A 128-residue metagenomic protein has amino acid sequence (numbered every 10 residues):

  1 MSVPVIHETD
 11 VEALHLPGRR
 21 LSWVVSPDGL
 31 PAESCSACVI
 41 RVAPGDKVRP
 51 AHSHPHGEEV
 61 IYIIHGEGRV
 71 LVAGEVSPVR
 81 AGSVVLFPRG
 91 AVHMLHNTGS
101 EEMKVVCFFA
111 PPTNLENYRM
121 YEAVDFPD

Functional and structural regions predicted by a protein language model:
M1-C35, M120-D128: A short, N-terminal "cap"/entry segment at the start of jelly-roll beta-barrel domains of the cupin/DSBH fold
L21-S26, C38-H54: Conserved short histidine dyad/triad with adjacent acidic residue
A37-I40, L86, S100-E116: A short hydrophobic beta-strand segment most commonly corresponding to one strand of the jelly-roll/cupin
V39-A43, S53-V70, F108: Short, conserved beta-strand element in jelly-roll/cupin
P50, V70-L71, F87, H93-G99: Short beta-strand His + acidic residue motifs that chelate non-heme Fe in jelly-roll/DSBH and cupin folds
H56, E75, A91-V92, E101 (+1 more regions): A generic "binding-loop/recognition-motif" signal
G74-R89: Short acidic-glycine-tyrosine-enriched beta hairpin
